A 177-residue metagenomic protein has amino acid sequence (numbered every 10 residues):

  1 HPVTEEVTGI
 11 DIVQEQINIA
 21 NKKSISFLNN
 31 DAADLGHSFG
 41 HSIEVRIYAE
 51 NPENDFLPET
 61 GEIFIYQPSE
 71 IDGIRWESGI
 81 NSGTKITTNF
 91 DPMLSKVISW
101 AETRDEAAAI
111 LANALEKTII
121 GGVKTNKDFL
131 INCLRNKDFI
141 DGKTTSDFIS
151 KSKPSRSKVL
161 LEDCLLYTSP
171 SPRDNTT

Functional and structural regions predicted by a protein language model:
P2-S169: Catalytic cores of soluble metabolic enzymes centered on carboxylation/carboxyl-transfer
Y167-T177: Single conserved hydrophobic/aromatic residue that forms the stacking wall/gate of nucleotide- or nucleobase-binding
